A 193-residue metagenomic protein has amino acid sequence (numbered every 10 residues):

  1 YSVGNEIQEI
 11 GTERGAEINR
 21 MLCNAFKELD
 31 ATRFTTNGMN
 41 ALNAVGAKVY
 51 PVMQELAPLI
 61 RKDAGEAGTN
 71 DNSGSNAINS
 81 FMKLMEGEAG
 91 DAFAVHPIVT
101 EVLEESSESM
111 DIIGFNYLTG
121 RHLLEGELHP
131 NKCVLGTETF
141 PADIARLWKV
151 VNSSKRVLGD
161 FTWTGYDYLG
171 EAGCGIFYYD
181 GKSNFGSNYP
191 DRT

Functional and structural regions predicted by a protein language model:
Y1-T193: Extended substrate-binding grooves/exosites of carbohydrate-active enzymes
